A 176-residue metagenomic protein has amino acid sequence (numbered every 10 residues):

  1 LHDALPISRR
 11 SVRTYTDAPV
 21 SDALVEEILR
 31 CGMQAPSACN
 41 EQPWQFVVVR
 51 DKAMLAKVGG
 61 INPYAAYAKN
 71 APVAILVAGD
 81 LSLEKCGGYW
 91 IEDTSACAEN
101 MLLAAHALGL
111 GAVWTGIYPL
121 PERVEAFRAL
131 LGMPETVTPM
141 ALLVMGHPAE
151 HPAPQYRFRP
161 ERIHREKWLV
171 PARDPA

Functional and structural regions predicted by a protein language model:
L1-L5: Short, small-residue-biased leader/transition segments that mark boundaries at the very start of proteins
S11-E27: A short N-terminal beta-strand-loop micro-motif at the entrance of redox/enzyme domains
A23-R30, Q34-C97: Glycine/small-residue-rich phosphate/adenosyl-binding loop
G32-M33, I75, L83-R128, L143: Small-aliphatic-rich amphipathic alpha-helix that forms the alpha element of a beta-alpha
V58-N62, V124-A129: Short acidic (Asp/Glu) patches
A66-A71, A129-P154: A glycine-rich helix N-cap at a beta->alpha junction
A74-A78, M140-V144, R165: Conserved hydrophobic/aromatic beta-strand scaffold that supports enzyme active sites
A153-A176: Phosphate/diphosphate-binding glycine-rich loops and adjacent basic-rich segments that engage nucleotide
